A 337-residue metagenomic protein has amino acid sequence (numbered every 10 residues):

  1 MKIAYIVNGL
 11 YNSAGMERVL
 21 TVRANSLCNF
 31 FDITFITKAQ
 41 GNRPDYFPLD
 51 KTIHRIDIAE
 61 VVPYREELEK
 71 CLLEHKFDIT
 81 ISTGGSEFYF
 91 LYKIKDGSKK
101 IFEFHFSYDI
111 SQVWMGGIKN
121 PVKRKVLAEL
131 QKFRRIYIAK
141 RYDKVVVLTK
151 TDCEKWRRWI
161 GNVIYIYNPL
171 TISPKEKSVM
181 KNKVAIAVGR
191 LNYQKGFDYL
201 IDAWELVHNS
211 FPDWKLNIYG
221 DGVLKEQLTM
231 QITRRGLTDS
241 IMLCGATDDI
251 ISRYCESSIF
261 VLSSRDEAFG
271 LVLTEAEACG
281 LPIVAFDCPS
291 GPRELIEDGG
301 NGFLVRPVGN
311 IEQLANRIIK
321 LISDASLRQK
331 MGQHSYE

Functional and structural regions predicted by a protein language model:
Y5-V22, S26-P63, K155: N-terminal strand-loop element at the rim of the active site of nucleotide-sugar-dependent glycosyltransferases
I6, K177-K195, I201-W204: Conserved donor-binding/catalytic core segment of Leloir-type glycosyltransferases
E69-K70, R124-V145: Membrane-proximal helix-turn-helix segments that form the acceptor-binding/catalytic region of lipid-linked
S82-E87, E103-S107: Short His-centered aromatic/hydrophobic patch
A246, R265: Aromatic "clamp/platform" in nucleotide-sugar-dependent glycosyltransferases that forms part of the donor/acceptor
P282-F286: Short hydrophobic beta-strand element within catalytic cores of glycosyltransferases and related nucleotide-activated
E297-G299, F303-I311, K320-A325: Conserved acidic donor-binding segment of nucleotide-sugar-dependent glycosyltransferases
Q313, K320, L327-E337: A short, well-ordered alpha-helix in the C-terminal region of glycosyltransferases
